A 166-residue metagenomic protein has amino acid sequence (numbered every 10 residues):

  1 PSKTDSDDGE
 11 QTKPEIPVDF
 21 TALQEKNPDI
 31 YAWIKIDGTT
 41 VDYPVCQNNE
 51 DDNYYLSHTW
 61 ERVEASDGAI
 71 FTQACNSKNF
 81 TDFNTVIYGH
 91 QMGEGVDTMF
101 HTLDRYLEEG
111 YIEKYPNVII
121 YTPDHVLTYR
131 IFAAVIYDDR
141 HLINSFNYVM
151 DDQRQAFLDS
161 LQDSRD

Functional and structural regions predicted by a protein language model:
P1-D166: Solvent-exposed, non-transmembrane regions of membrane-associated and secreted proteins
